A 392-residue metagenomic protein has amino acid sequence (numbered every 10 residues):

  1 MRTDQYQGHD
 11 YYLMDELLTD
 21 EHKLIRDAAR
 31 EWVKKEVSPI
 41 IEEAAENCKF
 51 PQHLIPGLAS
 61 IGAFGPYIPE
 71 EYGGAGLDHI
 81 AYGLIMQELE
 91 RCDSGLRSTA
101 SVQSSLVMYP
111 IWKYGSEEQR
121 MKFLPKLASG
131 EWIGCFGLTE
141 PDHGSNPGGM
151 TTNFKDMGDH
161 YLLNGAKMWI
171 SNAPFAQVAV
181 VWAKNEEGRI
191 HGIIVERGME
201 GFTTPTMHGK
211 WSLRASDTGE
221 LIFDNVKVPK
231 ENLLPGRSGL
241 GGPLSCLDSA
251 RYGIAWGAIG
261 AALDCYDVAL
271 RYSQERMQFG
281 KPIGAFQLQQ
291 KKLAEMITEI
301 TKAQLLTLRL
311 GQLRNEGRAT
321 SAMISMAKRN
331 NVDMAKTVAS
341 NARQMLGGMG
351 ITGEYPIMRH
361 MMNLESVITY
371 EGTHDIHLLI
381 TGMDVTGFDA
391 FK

Functional and structural regions predicted by a protein language model:
M1-V102, Y114-Q119, K126-E131, N146-P147 (+3 more regions): Alpha-helical interface subdomain recognition
G62, M86-E90, A183-N185, V195-E200 (+1 more regions): Short Ser/Thr-interspersed hydrophobic loop/turn segments at strand-loop and sheet-helix junctions that line or gate
L77-D78, N146-G148, N172-A176, R214-S216 (+1 more regions): Short glycine/proline-enriched turns and hinge-like loops at secondary-structure junctions
L127, D142-S145, W169-N172, K184 (+1 more regions): Short Gly/Pro-enriched turn/cap motifs at secondary-structure boundaries
G130-L138: A short, Trp-centered hydrophobic/proline-enriched beta-strand micro-motif
G149-T151, G198-P229: Flexible, small-/acidic-enriched active-site or ligand-binding loops
D159-H160, N164-T204: A short core secondary-structure module
G219-S245: A short, charged helix-loop
